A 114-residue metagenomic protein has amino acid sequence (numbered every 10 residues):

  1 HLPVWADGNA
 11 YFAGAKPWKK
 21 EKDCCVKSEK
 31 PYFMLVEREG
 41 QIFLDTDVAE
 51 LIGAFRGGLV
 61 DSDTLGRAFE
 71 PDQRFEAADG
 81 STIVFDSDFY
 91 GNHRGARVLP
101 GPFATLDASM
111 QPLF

Functional and structural regions predicted by a protein language model:
H1-F114: Surface beta-loop-beta hairpin patches that serve as ligand-binding interfaces in beta-rich domains
